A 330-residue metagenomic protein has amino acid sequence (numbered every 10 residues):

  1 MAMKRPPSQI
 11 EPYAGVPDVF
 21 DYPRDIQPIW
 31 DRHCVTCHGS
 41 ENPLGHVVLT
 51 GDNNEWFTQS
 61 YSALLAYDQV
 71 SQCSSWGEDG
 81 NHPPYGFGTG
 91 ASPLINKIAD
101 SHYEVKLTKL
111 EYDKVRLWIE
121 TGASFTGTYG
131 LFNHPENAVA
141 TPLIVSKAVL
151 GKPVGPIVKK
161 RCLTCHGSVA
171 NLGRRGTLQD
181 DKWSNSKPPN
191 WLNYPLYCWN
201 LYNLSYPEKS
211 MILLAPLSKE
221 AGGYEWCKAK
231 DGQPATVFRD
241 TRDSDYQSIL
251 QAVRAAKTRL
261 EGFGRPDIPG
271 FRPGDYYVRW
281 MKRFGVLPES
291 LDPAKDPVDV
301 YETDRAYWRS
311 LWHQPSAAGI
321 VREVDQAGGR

Functional and structural regions predicted by a protein language model:
M1-R330: Aromatic- and Gly/Pro-enriched helix-to-coil junctions and flexible linker segments
